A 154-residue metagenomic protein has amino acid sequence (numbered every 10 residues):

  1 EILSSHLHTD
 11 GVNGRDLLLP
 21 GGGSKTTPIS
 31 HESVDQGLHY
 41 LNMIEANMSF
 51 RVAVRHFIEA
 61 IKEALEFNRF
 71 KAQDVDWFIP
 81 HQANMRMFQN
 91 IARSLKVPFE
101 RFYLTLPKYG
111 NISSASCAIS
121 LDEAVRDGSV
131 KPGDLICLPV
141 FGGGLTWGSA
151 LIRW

Functional and structural regions predicted by a protein language model:
E1-R55, E59, W154: Condensing-enzyme catalytic core mediating Claisen C-C bond formation in acyl metabolism
M48-S49, A64-N68: Short helix-to-loop capping/linker segments positioned immediately adjacent to catalytic or ligand/cofactor-binding
V54, I58, L65, D76-W154: Claisen-condensing/thiolase-fold acyl-transfer catalytic domains that form or cleave C-C bonds in fatty acid
R69-D74: Short, surface-exposed connector motifs at secondary-structure boundaries
